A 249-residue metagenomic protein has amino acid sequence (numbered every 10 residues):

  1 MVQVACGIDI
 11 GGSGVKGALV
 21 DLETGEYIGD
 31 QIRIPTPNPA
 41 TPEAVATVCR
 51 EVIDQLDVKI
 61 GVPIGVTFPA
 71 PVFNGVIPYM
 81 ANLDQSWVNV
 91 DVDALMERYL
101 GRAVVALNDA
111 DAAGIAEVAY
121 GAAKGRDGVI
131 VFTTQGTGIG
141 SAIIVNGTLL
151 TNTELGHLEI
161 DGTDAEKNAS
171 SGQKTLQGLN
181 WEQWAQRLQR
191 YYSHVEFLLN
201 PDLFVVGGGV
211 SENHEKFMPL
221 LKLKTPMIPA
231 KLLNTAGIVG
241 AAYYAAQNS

Functional and structural regions predicted by a protein language model:
M1-P63, V72-Y79, V92-V104, A116-V131 (+1 more regions): ATP-binding/phosphotransfer module of carbohydrate and carboxylate kinases, centering on a glycine-rich
F68: Glycine-rich nucleotide/cofactor/substrate-binding loop typically near the N-terminus or early in the first domain
P78-V88: Conserved phosphate-binding/catalytic loop of the ribokinase/pfkB sugar-kinase fold
A106-A110, G114: Short loop/edge segments at beta-strand edges and connector loops that shape dinucleotide/nucleotide cofactor-binding
I139: Basic- and aromatic-lined ligand-binding clefts that recognize polyanionic substrates
